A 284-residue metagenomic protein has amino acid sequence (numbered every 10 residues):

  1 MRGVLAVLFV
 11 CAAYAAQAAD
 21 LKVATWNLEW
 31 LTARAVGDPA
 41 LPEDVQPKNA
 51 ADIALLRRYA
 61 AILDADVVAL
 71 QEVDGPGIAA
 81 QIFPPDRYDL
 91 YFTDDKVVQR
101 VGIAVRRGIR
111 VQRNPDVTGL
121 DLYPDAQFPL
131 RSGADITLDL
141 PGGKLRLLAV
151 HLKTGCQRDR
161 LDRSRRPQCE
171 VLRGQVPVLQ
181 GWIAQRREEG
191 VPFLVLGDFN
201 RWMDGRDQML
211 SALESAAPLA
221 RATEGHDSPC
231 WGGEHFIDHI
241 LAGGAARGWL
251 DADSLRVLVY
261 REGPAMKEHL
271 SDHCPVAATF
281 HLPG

Functional and structural regions predicted by a protein language model:
G3-A12: Sec-dependent N-terminal signal peptides
A15-P85, D95-V98, V176-P177, M266 (+2 more regions): N-terminal, active-site-proximal structural segment of metallo-dependent hydrolase catalytic domains
V23-L28, L56-A79, A104, I136 (+5 more regions): Active-site beta-strand/loop signature of hydrolases that rely on acidic residues for catalysis
L28-T32, V73-G77, D95-Q99, G108-R110 (+7 more regions): Solvent-exposed loop/turn segments at secondary-structure junctions within structured extracellular/periplasmic domains
A40-N49, Y59, D64-L70, Y91 (+6 more regions): Second-shell loop/turn segments in exported
V67, E72-K153: Structured beta-strand-rich core segments of catalytic domains in phosphoester-bond hydrolases
F128, G181-L194, F199-G284: Metal-dependent phosphoester-hydrolase catalytic domains
G143, A149-Q168: Active-site His/acidic residue clusters
